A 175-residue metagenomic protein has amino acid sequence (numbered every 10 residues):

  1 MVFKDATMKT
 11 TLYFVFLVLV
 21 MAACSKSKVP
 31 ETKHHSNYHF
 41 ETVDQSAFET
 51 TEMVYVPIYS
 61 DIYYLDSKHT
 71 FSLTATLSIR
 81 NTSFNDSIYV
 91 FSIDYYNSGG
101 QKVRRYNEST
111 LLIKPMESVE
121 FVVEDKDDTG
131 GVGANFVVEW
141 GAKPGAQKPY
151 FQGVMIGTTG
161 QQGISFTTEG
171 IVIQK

Functional and structural regions predicted by a protein language model:
K9-L17: Sec-dependent signal peptide recognition, specifically the positively charged N-region followed immediately by
V20-A23: C-terminal motif of bacterial Sec signal peptides marking the signal peptidase cleavage site
K28-S36, D127-K175: Terminal connector regions
T32-Y55: Post-signal peptide N-terminal segment of mature Sec-exported envelope proteins
T70-T76: Short, solvent-exposed loop/turn segments enriched in Ser/Thr/Gly
I79-D86: Asparagine-centered strand-capping/turn motif at beta-strand->loop junctions
D86-I93, R105, K148-Q152: Short, hydrophobic/aromatic beta-strand segments
S98-N135: Intrinsically disordered, low-complexity Pro/Gly/Ser/Thr-rich segments with frequent PxxP/GP/PP motifs and embedded
